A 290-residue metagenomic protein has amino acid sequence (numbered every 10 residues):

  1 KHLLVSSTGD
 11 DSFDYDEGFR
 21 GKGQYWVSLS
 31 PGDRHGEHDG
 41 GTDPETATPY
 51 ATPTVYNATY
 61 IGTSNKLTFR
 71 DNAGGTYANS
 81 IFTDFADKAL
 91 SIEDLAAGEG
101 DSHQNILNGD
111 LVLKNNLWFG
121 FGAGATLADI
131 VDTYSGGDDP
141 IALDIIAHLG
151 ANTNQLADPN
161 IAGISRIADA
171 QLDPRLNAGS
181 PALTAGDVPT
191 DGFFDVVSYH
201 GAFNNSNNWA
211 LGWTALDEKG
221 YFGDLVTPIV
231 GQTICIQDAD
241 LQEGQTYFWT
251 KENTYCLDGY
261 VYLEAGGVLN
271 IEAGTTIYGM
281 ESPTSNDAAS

Functional and structural regions predicted by a protein language model:
K1-S290: Extracellular beta-rich repeat passengers
